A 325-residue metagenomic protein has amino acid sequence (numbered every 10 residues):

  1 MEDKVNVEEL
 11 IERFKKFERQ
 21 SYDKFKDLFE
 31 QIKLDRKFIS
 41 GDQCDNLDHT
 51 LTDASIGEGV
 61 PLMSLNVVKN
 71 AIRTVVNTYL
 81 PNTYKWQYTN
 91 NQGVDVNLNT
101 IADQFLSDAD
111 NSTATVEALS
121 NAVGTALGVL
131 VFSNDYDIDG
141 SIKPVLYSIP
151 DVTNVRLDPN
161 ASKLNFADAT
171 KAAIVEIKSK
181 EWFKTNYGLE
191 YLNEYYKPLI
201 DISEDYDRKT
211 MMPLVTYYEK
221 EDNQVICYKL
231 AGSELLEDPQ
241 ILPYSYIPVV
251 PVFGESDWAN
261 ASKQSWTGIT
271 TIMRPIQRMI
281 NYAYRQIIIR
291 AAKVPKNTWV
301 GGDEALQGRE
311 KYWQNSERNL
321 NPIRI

Functional and structural regions predicted by a protein language model:
M1-I325: Extended alpha-helical, oligomerization-prone segments that build pores/tubes and scaffolds
